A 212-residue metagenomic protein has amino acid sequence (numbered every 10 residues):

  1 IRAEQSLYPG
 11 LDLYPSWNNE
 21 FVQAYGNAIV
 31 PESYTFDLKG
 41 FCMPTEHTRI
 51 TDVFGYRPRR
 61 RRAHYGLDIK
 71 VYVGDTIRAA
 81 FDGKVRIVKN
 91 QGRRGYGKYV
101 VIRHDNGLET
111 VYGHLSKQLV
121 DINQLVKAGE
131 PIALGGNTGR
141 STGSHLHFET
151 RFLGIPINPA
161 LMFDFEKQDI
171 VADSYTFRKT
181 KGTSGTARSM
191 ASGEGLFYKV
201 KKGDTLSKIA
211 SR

Functional and structural regions predicted by a protein language model:
I1-Y56, R60, D169-R212: Polar/charged, compositionally biased leader and regulatory segments
T35-M43, P58-Q91: Short, glycine/small-residue-enriched coil/turn segments at secondary-structure junctions
I50, I77, G83-V85, N123-G135: A structural signal for short beta-strand/turn segments enriched in small hydrophobics and glycine
D52, V71, I87, H114-K117 (+2 more regions): A residue-level detector for short acidic-glycine micro-motifs
G55, Y72-G74, D82, N90 (+5 more regions): Solvent-exposed coil/turn segments that connect beta secondary-structure elements in extracytoplasmic/periplasmic
R62-H64, A79-I122, S144-T150: Zn2+-dependent peptidoglycan hydrolase active-site motif and core
V71, A80, V120-D121, V126 (+1 more regions): Surface-exposed strand-loop junctions at beta-sheet edges and helix termini that form docking/interaction patches
Y96-H104, Q124-K181, R188: Conserved, short, structured surface segments that act as functional micro-motifs
